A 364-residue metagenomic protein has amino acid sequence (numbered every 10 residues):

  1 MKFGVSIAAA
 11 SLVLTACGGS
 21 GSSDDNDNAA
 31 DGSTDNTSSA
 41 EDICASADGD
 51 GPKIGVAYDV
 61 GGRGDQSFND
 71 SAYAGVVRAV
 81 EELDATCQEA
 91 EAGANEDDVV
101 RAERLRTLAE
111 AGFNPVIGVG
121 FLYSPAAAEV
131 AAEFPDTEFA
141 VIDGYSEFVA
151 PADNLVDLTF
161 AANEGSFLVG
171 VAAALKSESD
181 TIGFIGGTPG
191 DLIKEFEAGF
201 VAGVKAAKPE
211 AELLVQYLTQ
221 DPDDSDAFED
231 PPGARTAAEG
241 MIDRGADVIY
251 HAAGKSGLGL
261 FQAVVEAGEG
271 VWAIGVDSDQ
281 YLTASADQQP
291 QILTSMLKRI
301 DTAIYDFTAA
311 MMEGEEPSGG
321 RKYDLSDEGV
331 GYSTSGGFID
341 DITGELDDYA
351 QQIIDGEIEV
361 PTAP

Functional and structural regions predicted by a protein language model:
M1-I7: Bacterial N-terminal signal peptides that target proteins for export
V13-A16: C-terminal motif of bacterial Sec signal peptides marking the signal peptidase cleavage site
G19, D27-P364: A residue-level marker of the well-folded mature domains of exported/periplasmic proteins
